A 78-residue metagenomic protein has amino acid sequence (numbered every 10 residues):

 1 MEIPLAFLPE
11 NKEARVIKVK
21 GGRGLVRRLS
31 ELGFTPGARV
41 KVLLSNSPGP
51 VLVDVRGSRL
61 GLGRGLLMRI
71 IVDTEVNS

Functional and structural regions predicted by a protein language model:
E2, G24-R28: Short alpha-helix capping/helix-loop boundary micro-motifs
I3, N11, S45-S78: C-terminal structural segments of small proteins and small subunits
L5, L29-G33: Short, surface-exposed secondary-structure edge patches
V19-G22: A structural micro-motif recognizing beta-strand termini and the immediately following turn/loop segments
